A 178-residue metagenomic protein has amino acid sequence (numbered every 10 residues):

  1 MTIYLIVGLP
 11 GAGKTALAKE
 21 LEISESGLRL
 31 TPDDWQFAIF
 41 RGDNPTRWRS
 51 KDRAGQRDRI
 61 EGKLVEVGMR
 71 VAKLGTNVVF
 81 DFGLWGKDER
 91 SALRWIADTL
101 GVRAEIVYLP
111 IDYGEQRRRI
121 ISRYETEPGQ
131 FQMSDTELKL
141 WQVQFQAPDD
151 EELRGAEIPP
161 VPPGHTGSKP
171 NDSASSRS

Functional and structural regions predicted by a protein language model:
I6: Hydrophobic anchor at the beta1->P-loop junction of P-loop NTPases
L9-P10: The conserved Walker
G13: Conserved glycine(s) of the Walker
A16-T76, S122: Conserved substrate/cofactor phosphate-moiety recognition/catalytic segment in nucleotide-dependent phosphotransferases
G27-R29, A104-Y108, E152-P160: Conserved beta-strand scaffold positions in the cores of enzyme catalytic domains, especially in NTP/NDP-utilizing
W48, D98-A147: A glycine- and Lys/Arg-enriched "phosphate-lid" helix/loop adjacent to the NTP-binding pocket of small-molecule kinases
G55-A104: Glycine-rich phosphate-binding loop used to anchor ATP phosphates in small-molecule kinases, encompassing both
T126-R177: Small-molecule kinase domains that catalyze NTP-dependent phosphoryl transfer to phosphate-bearing small molecules
